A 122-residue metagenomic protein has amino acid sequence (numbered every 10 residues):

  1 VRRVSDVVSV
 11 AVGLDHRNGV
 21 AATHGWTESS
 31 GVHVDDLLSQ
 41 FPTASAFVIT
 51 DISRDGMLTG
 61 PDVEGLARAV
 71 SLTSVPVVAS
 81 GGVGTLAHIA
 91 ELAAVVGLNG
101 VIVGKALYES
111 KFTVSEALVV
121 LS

Functional and structural regions predicted by a protein language model:
V1-D55: Conserved anion-binding
V1-S5, E64-V101, A117: Catalytic cores of alpha/beta
V12, F47, A69, L92 (+1 more regions): Conserved, mostly hydrophobic/aromatic
A22-G25, L58-P61, I89-E91, T113-S115: Short, well-ordered secondary-structure micro-motifs
T27-D36, T59-R68, A117-L118: Charged helix-capping and loop-helix junction motifs
S39-S45, V95-G104: Structural recognition of alpha->loop->beta junctions
T50, D55-L58, V78-G82, K105-A106: Glycine- and other small-residue-rich loops at beta-strand/loop junctions that grip anionic moieties
S110-S122: Short, basic/aromatic-enriched C-terminal tail that caps enzymatic domains
